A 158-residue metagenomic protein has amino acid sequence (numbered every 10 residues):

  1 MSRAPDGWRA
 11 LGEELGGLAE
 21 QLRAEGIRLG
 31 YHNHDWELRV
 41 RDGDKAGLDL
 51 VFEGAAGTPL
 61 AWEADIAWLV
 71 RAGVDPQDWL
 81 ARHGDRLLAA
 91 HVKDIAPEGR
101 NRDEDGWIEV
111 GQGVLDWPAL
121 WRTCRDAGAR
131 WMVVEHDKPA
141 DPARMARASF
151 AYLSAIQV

Functional and structural regions predicted by a protein language model:
M1-W62: Active-site acidic/histidine proton-transfer and metal-coordination neighborhood in alpha/beta enzyme cores
E25, D42-A64, W68-V158: Histidine-acidic metal/acid-base catalytic patches
